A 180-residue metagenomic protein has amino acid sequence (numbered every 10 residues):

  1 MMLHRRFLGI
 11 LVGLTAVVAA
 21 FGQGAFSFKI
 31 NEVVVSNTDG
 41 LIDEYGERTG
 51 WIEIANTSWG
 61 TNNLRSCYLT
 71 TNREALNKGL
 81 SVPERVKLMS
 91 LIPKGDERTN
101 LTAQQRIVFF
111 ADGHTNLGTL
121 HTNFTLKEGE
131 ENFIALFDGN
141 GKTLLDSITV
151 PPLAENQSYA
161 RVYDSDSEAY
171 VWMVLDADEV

Functional and structural regions predicted by a protein language model:
M1-L11: Bacterial N-terminal signal peptides that target proteins for export
M1-M2, M89, M173: Detector for methionine-enriched segments
V17-A20: N-terminal signal peptide c-region/cleavage motif recognized by signal peptidases
G22-A169: Activation on beta-sandwich/Ig-like modules and their edge loops
D166-V180: Compositionally biased low-complexity segments at domain edges in trafficked proteins and select soluble regulators
